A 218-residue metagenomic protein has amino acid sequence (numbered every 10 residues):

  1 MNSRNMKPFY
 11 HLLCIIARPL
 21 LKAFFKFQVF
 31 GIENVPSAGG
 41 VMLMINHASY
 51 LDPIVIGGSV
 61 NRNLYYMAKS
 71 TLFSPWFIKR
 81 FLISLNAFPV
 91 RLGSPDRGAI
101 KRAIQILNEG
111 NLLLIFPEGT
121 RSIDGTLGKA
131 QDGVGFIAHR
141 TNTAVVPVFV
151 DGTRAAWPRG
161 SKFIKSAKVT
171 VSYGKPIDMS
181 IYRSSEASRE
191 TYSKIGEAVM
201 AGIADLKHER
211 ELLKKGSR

Functional and structural regions predicted by a protein language model:
N2-N5, G98-R218: Non-catalytic C-terminal accessory region of glycerolipid acyltransferases and related lyso-lipid remodeling enzymes
F9, C14-I15, K22-A23, V35-S94 (+1 more regions): Catalytic core of membrane glycerolipid acyltransferases/transacylases, capturing the structured, soluble-facing
A17, K79, V134-A138: Short amphipathic alpha-helical segments and helix-helix/interface helices
K22-F30, S94, R154-A155: Short gly/ser/thr-rich secondary-structure transition/capping motifs
F27, L64, L113: Hydrophobic anchor at the start of a short beta-strand that flanks the dinucleotide cofactor-binding loop
F27-V29, A87, V145, V171: Generic structural signal for residues in well-ordered beta-strands
E33, H47-A48, V55, V60 (+5 more regions): Short, flexible active-site-adjacent loop segments at beta-strand->alpha-helix junctions, enriched in small/polar
E33-P36, I164: A short beta-turn/loop motif at secondary-structure boundaries
